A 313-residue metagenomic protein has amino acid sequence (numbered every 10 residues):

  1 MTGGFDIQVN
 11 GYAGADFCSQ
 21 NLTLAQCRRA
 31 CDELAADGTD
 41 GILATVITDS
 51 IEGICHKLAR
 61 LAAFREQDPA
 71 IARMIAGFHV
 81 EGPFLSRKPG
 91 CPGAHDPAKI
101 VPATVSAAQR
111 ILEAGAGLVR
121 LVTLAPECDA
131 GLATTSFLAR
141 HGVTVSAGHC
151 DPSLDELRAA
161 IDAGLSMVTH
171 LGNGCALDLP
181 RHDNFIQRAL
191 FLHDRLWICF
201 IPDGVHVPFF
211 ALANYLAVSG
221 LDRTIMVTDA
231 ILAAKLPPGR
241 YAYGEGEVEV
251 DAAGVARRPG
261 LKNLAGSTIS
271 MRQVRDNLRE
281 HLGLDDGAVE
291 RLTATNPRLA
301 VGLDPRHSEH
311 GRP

Functional and structural regions predicted by a protein language model:
G3-F5, S146, M167, M226-V227: Residue-level marker for buried hydrophobic side chains located in beta-strands that build the well-ordered beta-sheet
V9-C18, R28-K57, R73-S86, G115-E127 (+3 more regions): Divalent metal-dependent hydrolysis catalytic cores, especially in the metallo-beta-lactamase
C27, I54, T104, A108 (+2 more regions): Aromatic/hydrophobic pocket-lining residues that form the small-molecule binding cavity in soluble enzyme cores
E52-A63, C91: Metal-dependent catalytic neighborhoods of phosphoester/phosphodiester hydrolases
A62-R65, L112, T135-G142, L216 (+1 more regions): Surface-exposed amphipathic alpha-helices with a cationic face
V80, R87-F185: Divalent metal-binding pocket/active-site signature
T134, E156-E290, A300-L303: Active-site-adjacent C-terminal substructures of enzyme catalytic domains
L299, D304-P313: C-terminal cap of metal-dependent C-N hydrolases
